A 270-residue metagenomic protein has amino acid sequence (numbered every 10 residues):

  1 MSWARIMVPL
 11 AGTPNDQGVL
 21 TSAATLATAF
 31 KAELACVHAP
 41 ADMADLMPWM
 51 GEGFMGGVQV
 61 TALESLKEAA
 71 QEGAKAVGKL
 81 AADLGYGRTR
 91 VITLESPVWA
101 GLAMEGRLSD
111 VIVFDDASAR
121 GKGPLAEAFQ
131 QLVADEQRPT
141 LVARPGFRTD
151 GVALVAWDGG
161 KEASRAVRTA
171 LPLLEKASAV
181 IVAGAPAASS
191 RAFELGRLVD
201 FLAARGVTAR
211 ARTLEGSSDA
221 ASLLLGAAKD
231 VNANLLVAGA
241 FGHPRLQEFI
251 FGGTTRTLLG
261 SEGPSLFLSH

Functional and structural regions predicted by a protein language model:
M1, A41, K75, K79-I112 (+4 more regions): Structural beta-alpha unit
M1-G57, D135-R138, R148-L214, A233: Small/aliphatic-rich secondary-structure junction motif
G18, F114-Q131, D150, A238-S261: Glycine-rich, Arg-bearing micro-motifs that act as flexible, cationic patches
L20, A24, L102, F129-Q130 (+2 more regions): Generic hydrophobic/aromatic pocket-lining and core-packing "Φ" positions
T25-L26, E105, Q131-L132, P172 (+1 more regions): Hydrophobic/aromatic ligand-binding patch that stacks against planar heteroaromatic rings of cofactors or nucleotides
G56-E72: A short acidic, glycine-rich active-site loop that binds or catalyzes chemistry on phosphate/adenosine moieties
A81-D83, K122-R144, L202-R212: P-loop/Walker A phosphate-binding loop and immediately adjacent motor/lid segment at beta-alpha junctions
V113-D116, P139-P145, L266-H270: Short beta-strand elements of ligand-binding domains
